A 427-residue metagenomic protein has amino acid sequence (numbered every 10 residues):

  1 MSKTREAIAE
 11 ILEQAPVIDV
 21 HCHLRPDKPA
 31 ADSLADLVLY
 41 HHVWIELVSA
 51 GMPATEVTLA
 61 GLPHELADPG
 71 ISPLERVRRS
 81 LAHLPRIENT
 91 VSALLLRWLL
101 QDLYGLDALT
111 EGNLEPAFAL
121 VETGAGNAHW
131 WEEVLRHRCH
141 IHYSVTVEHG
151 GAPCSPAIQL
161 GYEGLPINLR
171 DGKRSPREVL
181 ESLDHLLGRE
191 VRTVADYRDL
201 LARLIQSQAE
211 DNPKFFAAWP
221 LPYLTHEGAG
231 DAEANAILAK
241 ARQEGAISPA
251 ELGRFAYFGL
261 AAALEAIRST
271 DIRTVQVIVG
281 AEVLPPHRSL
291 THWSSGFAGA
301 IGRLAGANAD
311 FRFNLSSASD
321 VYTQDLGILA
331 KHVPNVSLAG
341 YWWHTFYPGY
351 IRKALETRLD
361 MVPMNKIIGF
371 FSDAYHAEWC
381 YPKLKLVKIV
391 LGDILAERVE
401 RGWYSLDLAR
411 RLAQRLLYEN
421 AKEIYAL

Functional and structural regions predicted by a protein language model:
S2-S269, F311, A330-L427: Metal-cofactor-binding active-site regions of metalloenzymes
I247-L338: Long, well-ordered mid-to-C-terminal structural blocks that present hydrophobic/aromatic surfaces
